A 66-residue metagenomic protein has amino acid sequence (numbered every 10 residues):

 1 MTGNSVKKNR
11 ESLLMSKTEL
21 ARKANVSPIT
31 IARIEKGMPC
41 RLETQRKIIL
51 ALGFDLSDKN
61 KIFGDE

Functional and structural regions predicted by a protein language model:
M1-S12: A short, Lys/Arg-rich alpha-helix, primarily the initiator
V6, L20-A21, I31-I34: Conserved hydrophobic/aromatic packing and binding residues within compact polymer-binding modules
E11, R22, L50: Alpha-helical residues within the helix-turn-helix
N25-C40: Recognition helix of helix-turn-helix/homeodomain-like DNA-binding domains that insert into the DNA major groove
E43-N60: DNA major-groove recognition helix of helix-turn-helix/homeodomain DNA-binding modules
